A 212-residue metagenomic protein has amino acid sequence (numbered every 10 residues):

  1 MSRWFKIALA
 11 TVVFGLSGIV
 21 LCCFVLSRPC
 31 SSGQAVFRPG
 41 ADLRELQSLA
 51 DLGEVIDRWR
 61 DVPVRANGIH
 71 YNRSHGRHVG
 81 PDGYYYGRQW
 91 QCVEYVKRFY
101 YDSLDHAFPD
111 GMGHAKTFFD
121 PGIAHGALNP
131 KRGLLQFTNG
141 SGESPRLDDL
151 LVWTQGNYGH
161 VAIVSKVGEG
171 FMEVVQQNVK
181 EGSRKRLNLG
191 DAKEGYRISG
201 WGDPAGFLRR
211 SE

Functional and structural regions predicted by a protein language model:
M1-G18: N-terminal Sec-pathway targeting helices
I19-C22, F37, R44, D57 (+9 more regions): Intrinsically disordered, low-complexity, compositionally biased regions/tails
C22-I123: N-terminal capping segments
S27, N157-E212: Aromatic- and glycine-rich peptidoglycan recognition patches
V62-Y84, T154-G159, V167-G170, S183 (+1 more regions): Generic structural signal for short, solvent-exposed loop/turn connectors between secondary structure elements
Q91-R98, R146, I163, G206: Extracytoplasmic/secreted proteins, especially bacterial periplasmic and envelope-associated proteins
K116-E173, Q177-V179: ...with weaker cross-activation on analogous glycine-rich loops/strands in unrelated enzymes
